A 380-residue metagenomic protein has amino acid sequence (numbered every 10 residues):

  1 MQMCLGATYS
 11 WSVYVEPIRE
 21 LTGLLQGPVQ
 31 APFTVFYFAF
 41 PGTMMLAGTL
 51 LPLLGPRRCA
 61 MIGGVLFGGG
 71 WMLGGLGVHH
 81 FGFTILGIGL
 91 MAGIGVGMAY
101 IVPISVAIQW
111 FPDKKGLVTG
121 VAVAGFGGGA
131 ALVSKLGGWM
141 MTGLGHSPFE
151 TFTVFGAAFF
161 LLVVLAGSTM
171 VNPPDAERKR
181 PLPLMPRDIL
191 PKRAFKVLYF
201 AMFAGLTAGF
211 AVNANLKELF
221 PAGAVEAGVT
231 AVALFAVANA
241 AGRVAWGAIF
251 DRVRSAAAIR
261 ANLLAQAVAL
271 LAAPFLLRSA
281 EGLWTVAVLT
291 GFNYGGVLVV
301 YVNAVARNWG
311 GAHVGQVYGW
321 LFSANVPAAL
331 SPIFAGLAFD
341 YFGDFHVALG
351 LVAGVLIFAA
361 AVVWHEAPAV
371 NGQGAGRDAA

Functional and structural regions predicted by a protein language model:
W11-E16, R193-A248: Extracytoplasmic gate region of multi-pass secondary transporters
I18, M98-F111, V118-T119, G296-W309: Intracellular juxtamembrane helix-capping segments at the cytosolic ends of symmetry-related transmembrane helices
I18-R19, L50-L51, L132-G145, F220-P221 (+2 more regions): Interfacial helix-cap and linker-helix signal at transmembrane-aqueous boundaries of multi-pass secondary transporters
T43-P56, R243-R254, F339-D340: Helix-to-loop junctions at the C-terminal end of transmembrane segments in multipass secondary transporters
V65-H79, A265-R278: C-terminal ends and interior cores of transmembrane alpha-helices in multi-pass membrane transporters/permeases
G82-M98, F203, G282-G295: Hydrophobic core of transmembrane alpha-helices in multi-pass small-molecule transporters, especially MFS/SLC-type
G125-V171: Helix-loop-helix hairpin linking two adjacent transmembrane segments in secondary transporters
A227-G228, A233-N239, V244-A245, F250-A304: C-terminal transmembrane helical hairpin of 12-TM major facilitator-type secondary transporters
